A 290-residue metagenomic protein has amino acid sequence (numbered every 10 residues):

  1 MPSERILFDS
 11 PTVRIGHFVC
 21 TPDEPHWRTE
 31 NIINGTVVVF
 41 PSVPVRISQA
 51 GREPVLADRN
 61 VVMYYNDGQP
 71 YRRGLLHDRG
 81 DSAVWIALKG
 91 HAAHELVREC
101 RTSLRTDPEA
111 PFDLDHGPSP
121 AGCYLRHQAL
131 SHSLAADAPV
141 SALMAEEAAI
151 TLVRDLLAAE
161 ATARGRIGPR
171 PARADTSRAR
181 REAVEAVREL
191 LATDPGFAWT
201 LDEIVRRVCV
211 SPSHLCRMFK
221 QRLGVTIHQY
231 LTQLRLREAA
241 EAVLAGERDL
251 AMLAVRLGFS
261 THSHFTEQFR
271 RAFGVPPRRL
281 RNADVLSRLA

Functional and structural regions predicted by a protein language model:
P2-P108, D137-A138: N-terminal regulatory/effector-sensing and dimerization cores that precede helix-turn-helix DNA-binding domains
D23, G165-A174, Q221-L223: Short, Lys/Arg-enriched N-terminal segment that forms or immediately precedes the first helix of a structured domain
L96, L152-E160, L191, F219 (+1 more regions): Hydrophobic recognition helices of helix-based DNA-binding modules
C100-P169: Amphipathic alpha-helical segments enriched in hydrophobic/aromatic residues interleaved with Lys/Arg
E185, E189-E203, V210, K220-H262 (+2 more regions): Terminal helix-turn-helix DNA-binding modules in bacterial transcription factors
L215: Conserved hydrophobic/aromatic pocket- or pore-lining residues that grip, position, or stack substrates in active sites
R270: Pyridoxal 5′-phosphate
